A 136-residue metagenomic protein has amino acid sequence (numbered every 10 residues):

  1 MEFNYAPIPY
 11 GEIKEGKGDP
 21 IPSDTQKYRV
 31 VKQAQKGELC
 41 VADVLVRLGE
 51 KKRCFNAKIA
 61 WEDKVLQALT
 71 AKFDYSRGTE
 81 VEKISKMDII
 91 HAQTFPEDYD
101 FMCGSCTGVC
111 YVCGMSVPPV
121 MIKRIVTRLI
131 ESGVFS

Functional and structural regions predicted by a protein language model:
M1-F3, F55: Core catalytic lobe of class I
F3-P9: A conserved active-site cap/scaffold subdomain adjacent to cofactor or substrate pockets
G11-I13: N-terminal start and proteolytic maturation junction detector
G16-S136: C-terminal target-recognition/interaction regions appended to catalytic cores
